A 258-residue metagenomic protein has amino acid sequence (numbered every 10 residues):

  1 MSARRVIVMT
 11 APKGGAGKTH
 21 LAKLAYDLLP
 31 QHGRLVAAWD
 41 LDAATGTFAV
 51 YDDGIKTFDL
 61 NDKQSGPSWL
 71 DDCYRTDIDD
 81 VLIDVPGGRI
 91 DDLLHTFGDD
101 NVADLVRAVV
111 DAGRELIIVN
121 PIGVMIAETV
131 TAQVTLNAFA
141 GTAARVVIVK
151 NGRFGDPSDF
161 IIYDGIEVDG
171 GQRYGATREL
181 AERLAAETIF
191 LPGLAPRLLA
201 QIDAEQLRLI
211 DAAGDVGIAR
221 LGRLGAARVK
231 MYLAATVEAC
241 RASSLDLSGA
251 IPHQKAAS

Functional and structural regions predicted by a protein language model:
S2-R4, V147-G152, I161-S258: P-loop NTP-binding site
S2-V8, A22-L24, Q31-T96, D100-A103: Nucleotide-state-sensitive switch-loop elements of NTP-binding domains
A11, V85, N120: Short glycine-centered, acidic/aromatic-flanked micro-motifs in structured strand/loop junctions that mark active-site
G14-G15: Walker A (P-loop) phosphate-binding loop of P-loop NTPases
K18: Conserved lysine of the Walker
L24-A25, T135: Short, hydrophobic/aromatic alpha-helical segments in well-folded domains
Q64-S68, P86, A108-A112, R145-K150 (+1 more regions): Short, surface-exposed, polar/charged, turn-prone segments marking secondary-structure boundaries
D91-G193, R197-A200: Conserved catalytic-core segment of NTP-binding enzymes
